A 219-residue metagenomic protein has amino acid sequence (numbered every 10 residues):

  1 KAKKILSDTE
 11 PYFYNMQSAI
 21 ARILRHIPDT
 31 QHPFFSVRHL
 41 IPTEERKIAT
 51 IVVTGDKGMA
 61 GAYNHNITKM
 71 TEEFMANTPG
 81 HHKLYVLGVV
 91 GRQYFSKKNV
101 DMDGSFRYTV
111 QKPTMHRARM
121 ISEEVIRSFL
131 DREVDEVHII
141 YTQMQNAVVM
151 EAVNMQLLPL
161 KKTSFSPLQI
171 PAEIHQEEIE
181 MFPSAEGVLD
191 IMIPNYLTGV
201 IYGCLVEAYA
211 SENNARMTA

Functional and structural regions predicted by a protein language model:
K1-A219: C-terminal beta-strand-loop-alpha-helix "lid" module of Rossmann-like NAD(P)-dependent dehydrogenases
